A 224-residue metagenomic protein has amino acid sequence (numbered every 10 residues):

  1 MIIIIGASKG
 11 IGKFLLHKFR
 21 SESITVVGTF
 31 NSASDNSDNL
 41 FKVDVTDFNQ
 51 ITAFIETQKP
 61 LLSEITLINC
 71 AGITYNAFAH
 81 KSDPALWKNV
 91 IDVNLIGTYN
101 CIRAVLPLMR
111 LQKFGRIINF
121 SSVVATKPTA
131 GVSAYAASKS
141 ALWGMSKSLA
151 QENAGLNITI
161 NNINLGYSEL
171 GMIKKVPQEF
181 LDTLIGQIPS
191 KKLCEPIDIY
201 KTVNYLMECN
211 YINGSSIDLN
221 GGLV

Functional and structural regions predicted by a protein language model:
S8, L16: N-terminal Rossmann NAD(P)H-binding glycine-rich loop of SDR-like oxidoreductase domains
C70-N76, G222: Conserved NAD(P)H cofactor-binding loop of Rossmann-fold oxidoreductase domains
F78-A79, D83-I91, I173, L184: Substrate-binding pocket helix/loop in short-chain dehydrogenase/reductase
I102, S138, S146: Active-site helix of classical SDR
P107, Q151-G155: Alpha-helical segment proximal to the catalytic Tyr-Lys
S122: Residue(s) in the substrate-gating loop at a strand-loop-helix junction that position the organic substrate next
K192-L219: C-terminal substrate-recognition "lid" of short-chain dehydrogenase/reductases
